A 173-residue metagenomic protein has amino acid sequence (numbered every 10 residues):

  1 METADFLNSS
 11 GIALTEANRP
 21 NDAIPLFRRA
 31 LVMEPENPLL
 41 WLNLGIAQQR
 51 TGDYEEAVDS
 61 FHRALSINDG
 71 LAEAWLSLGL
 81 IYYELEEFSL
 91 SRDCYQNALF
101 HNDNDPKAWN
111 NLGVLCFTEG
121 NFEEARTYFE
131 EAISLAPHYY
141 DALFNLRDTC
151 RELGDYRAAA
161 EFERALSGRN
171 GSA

Functional and structural regions predicted by a protein language model:
M1-A4, D141-A173: Terminal, low-structured helical/coil segments at or just beyond the last alpha-helical repeat
E2-L39, N43-R50: Alpha-helical segment of the N-proximal tetratricopeptide repeat
A4-D5, P38-L39, A72-E73, P106-K107 (+1 more regions): Helix-start (N-cap) detector for alpha-helical repeat units in TPR-like alpha-solenoids, especially tetratricopeptide
E16-R29, R50-R63, E84-N97, T118-E131 (+1 more regions): Structural signature of tandem alpha-helical TPR/SEL1-like repeats, specifically the intra-repeat loop/turn
M33, I67, H101, L135 (+1 more regions): Structural marker of alpha-solenoid helical repeat scaffolds
S66-N68, A72-S89: Helix-adjacent hinge/juxtasegments
